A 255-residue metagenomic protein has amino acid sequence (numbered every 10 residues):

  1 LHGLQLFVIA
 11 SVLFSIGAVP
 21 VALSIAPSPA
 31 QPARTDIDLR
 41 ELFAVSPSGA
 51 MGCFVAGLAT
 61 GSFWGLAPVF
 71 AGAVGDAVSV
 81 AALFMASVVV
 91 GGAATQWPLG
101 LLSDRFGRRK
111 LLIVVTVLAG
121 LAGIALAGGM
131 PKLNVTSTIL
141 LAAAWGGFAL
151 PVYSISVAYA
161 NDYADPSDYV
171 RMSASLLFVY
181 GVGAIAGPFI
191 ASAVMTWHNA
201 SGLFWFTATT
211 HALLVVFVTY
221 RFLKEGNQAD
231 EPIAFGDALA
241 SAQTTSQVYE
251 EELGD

Functional and structural regions predicted by a protein language model:
L1-V12, A193-H211: A membrane-interface helix-boundary motif in multi-pass transporters
S11-Q31, L214-F222: C-terminal membrane-cytosol helix-exit motif in multi-pass small-molecule transporters
P29-D36, R221-D255: Intrinsic disorder in cytosolic terminal tails and internal cytosolic loops of multi-pass membrane transporters
G65-V80: Short amphipathic helix-loop junctions that connect adjacent transmembrane helices in Major Facilitator Superfamily/SLC
V78-S79, A164-L176: Loop-to-transmembrane helix entry/capping segments in MFS-fold secondary transporters and related SLC/MFSD carriers
A94-R108, M195-T196: Helix-to-loop junctions at the C-terminal end of transmembrane segments in multipass secondary transporters
K110-A125, A208: Structural signature of the two symmetry-related core transmembrane helices
L150-D165: Intracellular juxtamembrane helix-capping segments at the cytosolic ends of symmetry-related transmembrane helices
